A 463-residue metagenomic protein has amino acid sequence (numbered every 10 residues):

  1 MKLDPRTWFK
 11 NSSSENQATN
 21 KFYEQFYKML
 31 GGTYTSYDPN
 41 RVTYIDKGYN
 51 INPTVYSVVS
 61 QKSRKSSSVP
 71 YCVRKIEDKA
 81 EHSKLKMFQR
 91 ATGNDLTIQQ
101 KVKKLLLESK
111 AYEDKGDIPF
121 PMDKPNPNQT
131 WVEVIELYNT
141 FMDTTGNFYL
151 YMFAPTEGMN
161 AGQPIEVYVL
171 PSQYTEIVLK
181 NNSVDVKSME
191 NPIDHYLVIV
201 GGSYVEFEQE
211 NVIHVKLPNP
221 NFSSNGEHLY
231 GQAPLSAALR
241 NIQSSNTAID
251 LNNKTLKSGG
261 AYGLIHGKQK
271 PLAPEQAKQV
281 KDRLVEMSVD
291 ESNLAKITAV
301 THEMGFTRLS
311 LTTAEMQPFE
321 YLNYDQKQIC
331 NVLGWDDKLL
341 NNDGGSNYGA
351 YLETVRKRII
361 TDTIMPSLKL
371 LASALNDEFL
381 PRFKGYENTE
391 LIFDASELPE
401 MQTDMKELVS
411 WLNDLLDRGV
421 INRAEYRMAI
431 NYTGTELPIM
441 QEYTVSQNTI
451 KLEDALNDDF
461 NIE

Functional and structural regions predicted by a protein language model:
K2-P318, L322-Y324, Q328, D417-I421 (+2 more regions): Structured, contiguous alpha/beta core segments that scaffold functional sites
G259-Q276, K296-W411, E442-T444, D454: Surface-exposed loop-to-helix/strand elements on domain peripheries
